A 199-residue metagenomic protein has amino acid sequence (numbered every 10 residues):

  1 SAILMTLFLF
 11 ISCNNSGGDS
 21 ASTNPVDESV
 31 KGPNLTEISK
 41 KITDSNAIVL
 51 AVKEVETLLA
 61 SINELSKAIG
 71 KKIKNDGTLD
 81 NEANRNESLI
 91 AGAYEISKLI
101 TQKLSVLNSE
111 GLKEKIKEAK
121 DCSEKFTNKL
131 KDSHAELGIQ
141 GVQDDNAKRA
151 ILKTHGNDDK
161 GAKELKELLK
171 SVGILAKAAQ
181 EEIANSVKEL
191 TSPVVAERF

Functional and structural regions predicted by a protein language model:
S1-L9: Sec-dependent bacterial lipoprotein signal peptides
A2, G17-S20: Short, amphipathic alpha-helical segments
F10-G17: N-terminal Sec signal peptide cleavage junction
A21-A47: Post-signal peptide N-terminal segment of mature Sec-exported envelope proteins
A47-V194, R198: Mature extracellular/secreted ectodomains of secretory-pathway proteins
